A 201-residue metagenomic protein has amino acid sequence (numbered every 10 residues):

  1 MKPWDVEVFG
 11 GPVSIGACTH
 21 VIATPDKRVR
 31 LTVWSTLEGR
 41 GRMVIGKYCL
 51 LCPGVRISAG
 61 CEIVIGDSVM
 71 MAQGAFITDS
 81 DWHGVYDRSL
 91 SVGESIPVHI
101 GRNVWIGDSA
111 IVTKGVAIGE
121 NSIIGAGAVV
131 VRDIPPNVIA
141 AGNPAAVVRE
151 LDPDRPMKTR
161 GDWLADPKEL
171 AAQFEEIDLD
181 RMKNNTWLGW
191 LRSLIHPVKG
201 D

Functional and structural regions predicted by a protein language model:
M1-T78, G101-N103, E120, P136 (+2 more regions): Domain-scale signature associated with acetyltransferase and cell-envelope carbohydrate enzymes
E38, L90-I100: Glycine-rich NAD(P)-binding loop of Rossmann-like domains
R56-G60, S109-S122, A128-R132: Beta-rich strand-turn-strand
D81-W82, R88-L90, E150-L151: Conserved catalytic-core motifs of eukaryotic protein kinase domains, centered on the activation segment
E94, A140, P156-K158: Glycine-rich, phosphate-binding/catalytic loops in enzymes
V98, G115-V116, N137: A short, glycine- and basic residue-enriched loop/turn that sits immediately adjacent to a domain's principal
W105, I123, I139-A141: Short-chain dehydrogenase/reductase
